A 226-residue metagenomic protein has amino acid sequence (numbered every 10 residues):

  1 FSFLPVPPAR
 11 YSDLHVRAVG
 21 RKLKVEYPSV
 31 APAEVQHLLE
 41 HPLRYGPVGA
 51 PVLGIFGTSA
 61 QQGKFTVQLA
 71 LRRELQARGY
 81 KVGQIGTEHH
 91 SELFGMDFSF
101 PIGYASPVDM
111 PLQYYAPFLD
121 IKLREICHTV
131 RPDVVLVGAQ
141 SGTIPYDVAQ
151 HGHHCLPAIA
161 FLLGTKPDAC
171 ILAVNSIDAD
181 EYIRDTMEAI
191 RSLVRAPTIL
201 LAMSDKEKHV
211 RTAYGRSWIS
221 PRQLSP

Functional and structural regions predicted by a protein language model:
F1-V52: Extreme N-terminal, non-catalytic leader segments that precede Walker-type/kinase nucleotide-binding cores
S2-P5, E26-A31, V82-T87, V135-A139: General beta-strand structural signal in soluble alpha/beta enzymes
S2-P7, I55-Q62, D109-M110: Flexible, glycine/proline-enriched loop segments at strand-loop-helix junctions that form or flank small-ligand binding
F3-R21, Y115-E125, V134, A139-S225: Conserved catalytic-core segment of NTP-binding enzymes
H37-I85, I183: Walker A (P-loop) phosphate-binding motif
L43-G49, I126-T129, L162-T165: Solvent-exposed alpha-helices and their adjacent loops that cap or buttress functional pockets in soluble metabolic
V52, R72-Q113, M187-P197, T212-P221: N-terminal phosphate/diphosphate-binding loop that engages ATP/GTP or pyrophosphate donors across diverse enzyme folds
S99-P107, L123-V137: Switch I (G2) and immediately adjacent beta-strands of P-loop GTPase domains
